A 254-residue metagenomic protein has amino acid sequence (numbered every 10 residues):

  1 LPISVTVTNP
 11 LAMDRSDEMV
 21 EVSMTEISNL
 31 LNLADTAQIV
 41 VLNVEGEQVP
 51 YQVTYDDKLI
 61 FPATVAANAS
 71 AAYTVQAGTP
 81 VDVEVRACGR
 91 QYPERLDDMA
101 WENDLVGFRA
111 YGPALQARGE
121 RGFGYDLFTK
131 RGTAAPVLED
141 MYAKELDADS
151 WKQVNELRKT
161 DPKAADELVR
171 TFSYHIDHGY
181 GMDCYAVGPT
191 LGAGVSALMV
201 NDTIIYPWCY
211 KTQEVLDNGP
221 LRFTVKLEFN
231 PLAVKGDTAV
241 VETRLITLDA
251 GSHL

Functional and structural regions predicted by a protein language model:
L1-D98, R121-P136: Alpha-mannosidase-like glycoside hydrolase catalytic domains involved in N-glycan trimming, generalizing to other
V5-N9, L105, H253-L254: Short, well-ordered beta-strand segments enriched in hydrophobic/aromatic residues
N9-L11, E26, T64-V65, G112-A114 (+2 more regions): Short, flexible loop/turn elements at secondary-structure junctions
P10-M13, Q76-G179, D183: Beta-strand-rich N-terminal accessory domains
V49, V106-F108, I205-Y206: Short, isolated positions in well-ordered beta-strands
P50, A250-H253: Short, intrinsically disordered, charge-balanced linker/junction segments flanking boundaries in proteins
P50-T54, G89-P93, M99-W101, P207-N218 (+1 more regions): Short, exposed beta-strand/loop patches in secreted or surface proteins that constitute
W151-A250: Extended, loop-rich substrate-binding clefts of extracytoplasmic carbohydrate-active enzymes
